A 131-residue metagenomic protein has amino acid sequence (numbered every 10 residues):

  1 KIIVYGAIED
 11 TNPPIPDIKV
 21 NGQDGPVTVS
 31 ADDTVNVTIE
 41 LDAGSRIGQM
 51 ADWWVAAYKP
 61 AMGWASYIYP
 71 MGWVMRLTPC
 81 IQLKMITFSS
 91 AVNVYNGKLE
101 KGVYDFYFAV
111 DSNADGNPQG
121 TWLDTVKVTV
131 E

Functional and structural regions predicted by a protein language model:
K1-G6: Extreme N-terminal basic, low-complexity initiation segments that serve as generic localization/processing leaders
A7-N36, T129-E131: Short, compositionally biased P/S/T/A/G/V-rich stretches that sit at domain boundaries
I8, K59-G63, A114: Solvent-exposed strand-loop boundary residues in beta-sheet-rich modules
I15-D17, G48-W54, V103: Exposed beta-strand and adjacent loop surfaces of beta-rich binding modules that mediate intermolecular recognition
S30, T34, L41-F88: Contiguous segments within soluble domain cores/interaction surfaces
A56, D105-D111: Extracellular recognition modules
Q82-F88, Y95-Y107, G120: A glycine-anchored, Pro-Gly-centered beta-turn/N-cap motif
G116-E131: Short beta-strand elements
